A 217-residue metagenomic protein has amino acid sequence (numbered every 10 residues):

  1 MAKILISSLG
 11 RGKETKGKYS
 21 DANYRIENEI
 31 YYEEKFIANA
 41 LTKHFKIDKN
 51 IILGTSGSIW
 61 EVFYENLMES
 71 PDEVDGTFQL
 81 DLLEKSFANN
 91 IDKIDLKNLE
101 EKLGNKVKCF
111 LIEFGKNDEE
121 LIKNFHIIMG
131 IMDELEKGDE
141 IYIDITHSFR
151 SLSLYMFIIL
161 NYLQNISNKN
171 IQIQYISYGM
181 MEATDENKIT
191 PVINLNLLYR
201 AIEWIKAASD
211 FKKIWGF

Functional and structural regions predicted by a protein language model:
M1-E140, N161-F217: Long, low-complexity, Lys/Arg-enriched
D144-I158: Elongated alpha-helical scaffolds
